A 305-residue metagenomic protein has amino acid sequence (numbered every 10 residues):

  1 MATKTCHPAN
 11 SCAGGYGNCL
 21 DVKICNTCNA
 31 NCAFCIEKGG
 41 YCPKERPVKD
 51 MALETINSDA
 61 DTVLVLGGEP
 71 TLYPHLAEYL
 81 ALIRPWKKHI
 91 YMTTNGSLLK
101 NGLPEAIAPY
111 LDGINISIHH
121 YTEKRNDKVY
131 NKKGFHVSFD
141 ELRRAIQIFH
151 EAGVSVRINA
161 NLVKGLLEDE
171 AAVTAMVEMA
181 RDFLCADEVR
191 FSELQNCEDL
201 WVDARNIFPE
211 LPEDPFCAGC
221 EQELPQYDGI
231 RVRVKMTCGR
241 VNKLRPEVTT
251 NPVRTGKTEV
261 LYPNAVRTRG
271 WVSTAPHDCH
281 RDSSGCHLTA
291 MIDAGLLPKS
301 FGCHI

Functional and structural regions predicted by a protein language model:
A2-D50, S58: Canonical Radical SAM [4Fe-4S] cluster-binding loop centered on the CxxxCxxC motif and its immediate flanking residues
T3-H7, N196-I305: Accessory C-terminal segments flanking Radical SAM cores
N18-V22, V63, I90-M92, I114-I116 (+2 more regions): Hydrophobic faces of well-ordered beta-strands that scaffold small-molecule active sites in alpha/beta enzyme cores
I36, L80-P85, I146-G153: Surface-exposed amphipathic alpha-helices with a cationic face
Y41-L53, P70-G113, S117-R125, K132-E141 (+2 more regions): Canonical radical SAM enzyme core domain
K44-R46, K124-V129, K133-T250: Radical SAM enzyme [4Fe-4S]-AdoMet core and its adjacent flexible, acidic and glycine-rich loops/tails across
E54-L72: Short Fe-S-cluster ligation motifs
